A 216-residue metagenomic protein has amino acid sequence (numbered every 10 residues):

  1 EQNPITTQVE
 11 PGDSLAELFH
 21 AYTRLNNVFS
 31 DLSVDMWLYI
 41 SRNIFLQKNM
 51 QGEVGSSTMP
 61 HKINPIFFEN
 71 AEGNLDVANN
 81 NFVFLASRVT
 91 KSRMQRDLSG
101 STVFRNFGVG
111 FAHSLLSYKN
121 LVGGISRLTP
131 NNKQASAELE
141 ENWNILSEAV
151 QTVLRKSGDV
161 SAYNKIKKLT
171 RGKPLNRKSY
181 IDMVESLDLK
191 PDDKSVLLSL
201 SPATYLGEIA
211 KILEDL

Functional and structural regions predicted by a protein language model:
E1-R88: Internal glycine-rich alpha/beta core junctions
N43-F45, S56-L216: Glycine-rich cofactor/substrate-binding loops
